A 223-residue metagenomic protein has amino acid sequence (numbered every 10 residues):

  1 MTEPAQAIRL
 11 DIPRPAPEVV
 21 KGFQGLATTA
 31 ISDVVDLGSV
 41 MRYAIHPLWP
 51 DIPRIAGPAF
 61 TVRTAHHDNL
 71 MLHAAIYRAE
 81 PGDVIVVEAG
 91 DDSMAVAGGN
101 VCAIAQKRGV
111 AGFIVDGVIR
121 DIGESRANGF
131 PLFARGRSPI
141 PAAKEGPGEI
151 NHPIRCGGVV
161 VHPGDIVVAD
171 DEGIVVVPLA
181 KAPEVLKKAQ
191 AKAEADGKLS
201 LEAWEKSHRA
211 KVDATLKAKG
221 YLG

Functional and structural regions predicted by a protein language model:
T2-P163, V177-G223: Feature captures the catalytic cores and cofactor-binding loops of soluble hydro-lyases/lyases that act on carboxylate
V167: C-terminal binding/interaction regions
G173-V175: Channel- or pocket-lining gating/hinge segments that regulate access to a cavity or pore
